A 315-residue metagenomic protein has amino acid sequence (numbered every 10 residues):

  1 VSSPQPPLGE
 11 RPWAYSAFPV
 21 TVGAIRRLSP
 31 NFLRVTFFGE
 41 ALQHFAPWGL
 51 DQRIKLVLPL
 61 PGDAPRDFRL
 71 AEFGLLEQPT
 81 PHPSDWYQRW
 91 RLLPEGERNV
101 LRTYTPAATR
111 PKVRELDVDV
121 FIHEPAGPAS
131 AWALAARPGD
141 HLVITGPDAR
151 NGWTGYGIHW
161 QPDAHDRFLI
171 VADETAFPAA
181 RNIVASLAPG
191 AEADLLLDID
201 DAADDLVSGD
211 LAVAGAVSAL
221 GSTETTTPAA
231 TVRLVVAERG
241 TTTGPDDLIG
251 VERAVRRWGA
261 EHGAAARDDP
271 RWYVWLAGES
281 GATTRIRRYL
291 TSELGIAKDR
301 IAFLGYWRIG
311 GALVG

Functional and structural regions predicted by a protein language model:
V1-G315: Extended, composition-driven regions rather than compact fold-specific motifs
